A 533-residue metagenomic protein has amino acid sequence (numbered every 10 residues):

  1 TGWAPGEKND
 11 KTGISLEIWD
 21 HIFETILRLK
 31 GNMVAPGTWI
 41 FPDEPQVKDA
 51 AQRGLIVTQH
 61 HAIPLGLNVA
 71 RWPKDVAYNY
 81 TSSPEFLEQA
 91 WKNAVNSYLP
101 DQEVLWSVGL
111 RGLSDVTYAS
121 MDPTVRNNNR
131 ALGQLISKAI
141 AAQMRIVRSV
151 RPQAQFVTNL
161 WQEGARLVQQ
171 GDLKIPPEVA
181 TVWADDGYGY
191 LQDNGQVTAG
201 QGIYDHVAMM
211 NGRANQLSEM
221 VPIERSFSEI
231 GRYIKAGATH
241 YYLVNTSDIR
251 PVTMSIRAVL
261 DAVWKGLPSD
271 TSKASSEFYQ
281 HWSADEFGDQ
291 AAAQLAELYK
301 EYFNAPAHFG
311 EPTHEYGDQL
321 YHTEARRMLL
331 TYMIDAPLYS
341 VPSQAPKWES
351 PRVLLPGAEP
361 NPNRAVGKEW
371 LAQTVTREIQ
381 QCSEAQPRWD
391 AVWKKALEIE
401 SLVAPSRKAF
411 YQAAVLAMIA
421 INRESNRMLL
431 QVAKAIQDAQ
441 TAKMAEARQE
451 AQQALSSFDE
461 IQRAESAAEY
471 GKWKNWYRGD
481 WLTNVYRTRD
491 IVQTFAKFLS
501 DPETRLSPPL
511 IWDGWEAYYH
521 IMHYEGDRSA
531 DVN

Functional and structural regions predicted by a protein language model:
T1, A51-V69, V179-G202, L243 (+5 more regions): Glycine-rich, aromatic-flanked loop segments that form ligand/cofactor-binding clefts across common enzyme folds
T1-E85, L173-W183, V197-P222, S228: Feature activates predominantly on carbohydrate-active enzymes
K30, T181, Y233, N245 (+2 more regions): Conserved, mostly hydrophobic/aromatic
V34-A35, I40-Q46, P64-A70, L113-Y118 (+5 more regions): Flexible loop/turn segments at secondary-structure boundaries
T38, E44-Q52, Y78-T198, K300 (+5 more regions): Gly/Pro-rich turn-and-neighbor structural signature
L217-V244, A258-L267, E446-A464: Catalytic-core region of carbohydrate-active enzymes that cleave or remodel glycosidic bonds
T246-E297: Extended substrate-binding grooves/exosites of carbohydrate-active enzymes
E277-N533: Catalytic domains of carbohydrate-active enzymes that cleave complex glycans
